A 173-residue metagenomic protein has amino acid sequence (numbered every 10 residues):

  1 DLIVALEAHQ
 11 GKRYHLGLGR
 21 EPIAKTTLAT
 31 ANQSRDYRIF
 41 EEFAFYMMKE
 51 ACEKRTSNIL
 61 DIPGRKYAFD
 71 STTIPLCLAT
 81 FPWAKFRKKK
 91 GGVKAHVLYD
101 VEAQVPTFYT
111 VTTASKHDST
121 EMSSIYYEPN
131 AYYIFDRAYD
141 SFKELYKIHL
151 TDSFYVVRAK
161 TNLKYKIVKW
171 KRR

Functional and structural regions predicted by a protein language model:
D1-R173: Conserved, well-structured functional cores that handle cations and Mg-NTP chemistry
